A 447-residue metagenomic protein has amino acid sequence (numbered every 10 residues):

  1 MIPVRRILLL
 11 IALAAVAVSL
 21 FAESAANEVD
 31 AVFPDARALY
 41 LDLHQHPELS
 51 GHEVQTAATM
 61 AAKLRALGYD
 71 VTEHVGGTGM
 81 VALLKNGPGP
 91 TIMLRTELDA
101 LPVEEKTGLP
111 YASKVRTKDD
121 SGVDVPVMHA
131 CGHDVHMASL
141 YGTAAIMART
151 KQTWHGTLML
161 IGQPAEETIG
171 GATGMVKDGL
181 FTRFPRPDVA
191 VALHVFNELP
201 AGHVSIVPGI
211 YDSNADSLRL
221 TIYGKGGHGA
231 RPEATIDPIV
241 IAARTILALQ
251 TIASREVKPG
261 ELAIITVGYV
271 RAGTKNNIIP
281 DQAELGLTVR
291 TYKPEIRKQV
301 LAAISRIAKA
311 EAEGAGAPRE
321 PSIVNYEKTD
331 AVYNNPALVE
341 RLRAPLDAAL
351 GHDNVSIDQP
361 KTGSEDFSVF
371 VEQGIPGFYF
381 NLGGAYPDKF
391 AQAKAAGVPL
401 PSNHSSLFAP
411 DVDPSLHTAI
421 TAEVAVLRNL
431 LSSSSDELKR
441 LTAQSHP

Functional and structural regions predicted by a protein language model:
M1-L9: Bacterial N-terminal signal peptides that target proteins for export
E23-H129, D134-G142, I146-G156: Acidic/His- and Gly-rich active-site-bordering loop/insert found across diverse amide/peptide-bond hydrolases
L43, A82, L94, H133 (+8 more regions): Divalent metal-coordination and catalytic microenvironments
R116-M128, D134-V135, M147-Y269, T274-P280: Histidine/acidic-residue-rich, glycine-tolerant segments that coordinate divalent metal ions
A243-P447: Metal-dependent amide/peptide-bond hydrolase catalytic core, centered on the "pita-bread" metallohydrolase fold
